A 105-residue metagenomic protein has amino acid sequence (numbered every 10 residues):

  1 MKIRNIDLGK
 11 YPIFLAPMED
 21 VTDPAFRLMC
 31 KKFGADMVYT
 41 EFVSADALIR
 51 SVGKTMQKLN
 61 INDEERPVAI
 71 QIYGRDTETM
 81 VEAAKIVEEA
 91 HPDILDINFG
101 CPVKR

Functional and structural regions predicted by a protein language model:
K2-R4, G9, M18-D93: Glycine-rich, positively charged N-terminal anion/phosphate-binding segment
P12: Charged active-site motifs of nucleotide-sugar-dependent glycosyltransferases
L48, V103-R105: A short acidic, helix-capping loop that chelates divalent metal ions and anchors anionic groups
I70, D96, R105: Short glycine- and Lys/Arg-enriched binding-loop motifs that mark or flank ligand-binding interfaces
P92-P102: Short, flexible active-site-proximal loops enriched in glycine and acidic residues
